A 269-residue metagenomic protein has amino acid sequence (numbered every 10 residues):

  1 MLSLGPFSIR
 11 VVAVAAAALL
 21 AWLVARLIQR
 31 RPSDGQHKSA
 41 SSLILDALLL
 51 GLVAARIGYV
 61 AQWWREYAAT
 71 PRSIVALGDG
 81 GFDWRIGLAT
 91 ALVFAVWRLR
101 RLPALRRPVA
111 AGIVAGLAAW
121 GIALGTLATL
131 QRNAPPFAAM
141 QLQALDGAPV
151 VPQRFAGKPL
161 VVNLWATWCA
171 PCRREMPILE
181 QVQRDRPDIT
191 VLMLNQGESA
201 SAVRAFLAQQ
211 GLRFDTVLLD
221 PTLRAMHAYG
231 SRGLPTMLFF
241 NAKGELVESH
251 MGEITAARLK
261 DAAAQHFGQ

Functional and structural regions predicted by a protein language model:
M1-A134: Hydrophobic, membrane-interfacing alpha helices
G121-Q153, L212: N-terminal "domain-start" segment that seeds a small globular fold
A138, L160, L234-P235: Short loop/turn microsegments at loop-to-beta-strand junctions
L145, T167, L194-S199, D220-T222 (+2 more regions): Solvent-exposed coil/turn segments that connect beta secondary-structure elements in extracytoplasmic/periplasmic
V151-R173, L179: Short active-site neighborhood of thiol/selenol oxidoreductases, capturing the structured segment around
R174-Q210, P221-M226: Structural microenvironment flanking redox-active thiols in thiol-disulfide oxidoreductases
L192, A208-K243: Short, internal strand/loop/helix patches that form the active-site neighborhood or redox-interaction surface
N241-Q269: Thiol-/selenol-based redox modules, centered on thioredoxin-like and closely related oxidoreductase domains
